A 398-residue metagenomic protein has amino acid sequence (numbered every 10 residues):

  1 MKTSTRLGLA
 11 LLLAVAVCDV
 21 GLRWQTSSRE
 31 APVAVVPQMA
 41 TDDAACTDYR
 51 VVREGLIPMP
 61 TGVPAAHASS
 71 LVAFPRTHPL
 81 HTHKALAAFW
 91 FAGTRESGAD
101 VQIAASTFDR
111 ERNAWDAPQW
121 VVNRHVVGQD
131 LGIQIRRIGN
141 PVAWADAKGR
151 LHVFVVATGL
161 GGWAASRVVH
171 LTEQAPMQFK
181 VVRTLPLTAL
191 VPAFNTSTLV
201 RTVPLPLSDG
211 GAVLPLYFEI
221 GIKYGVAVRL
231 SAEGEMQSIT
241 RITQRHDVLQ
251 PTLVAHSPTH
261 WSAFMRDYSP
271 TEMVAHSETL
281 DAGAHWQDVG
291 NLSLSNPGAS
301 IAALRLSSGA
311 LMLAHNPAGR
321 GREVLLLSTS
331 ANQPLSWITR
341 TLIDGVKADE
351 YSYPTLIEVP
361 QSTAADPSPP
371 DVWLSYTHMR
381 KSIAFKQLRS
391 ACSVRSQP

Functional and structural regions predicted by a protein language model:
M1-R6: Positively charged n-region of N-terminal signal peptides that target proteins for export
G8, L12-P64, A73-R136, A145-R201 (+3 more regions): Beta-rich carbohydrate-recognition and catalytic domains
G139: Metal-dependent C-N hydrolase catalytic cores
T355: Exposed aromatic-hydrophobic patches
